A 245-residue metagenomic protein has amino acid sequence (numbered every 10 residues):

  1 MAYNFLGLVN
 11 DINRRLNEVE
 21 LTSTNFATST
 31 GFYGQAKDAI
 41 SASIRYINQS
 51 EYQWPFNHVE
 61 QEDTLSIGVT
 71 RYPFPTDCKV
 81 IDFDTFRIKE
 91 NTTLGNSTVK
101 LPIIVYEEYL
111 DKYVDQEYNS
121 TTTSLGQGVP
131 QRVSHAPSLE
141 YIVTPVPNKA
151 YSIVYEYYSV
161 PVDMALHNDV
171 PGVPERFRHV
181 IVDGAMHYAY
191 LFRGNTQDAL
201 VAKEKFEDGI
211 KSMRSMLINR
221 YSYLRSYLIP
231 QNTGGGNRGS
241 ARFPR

Functional and structural regions predicted by a protein language model:
M1-R245: Glycine-enriched, solvent-exposed interface loops adjoining structured elements
